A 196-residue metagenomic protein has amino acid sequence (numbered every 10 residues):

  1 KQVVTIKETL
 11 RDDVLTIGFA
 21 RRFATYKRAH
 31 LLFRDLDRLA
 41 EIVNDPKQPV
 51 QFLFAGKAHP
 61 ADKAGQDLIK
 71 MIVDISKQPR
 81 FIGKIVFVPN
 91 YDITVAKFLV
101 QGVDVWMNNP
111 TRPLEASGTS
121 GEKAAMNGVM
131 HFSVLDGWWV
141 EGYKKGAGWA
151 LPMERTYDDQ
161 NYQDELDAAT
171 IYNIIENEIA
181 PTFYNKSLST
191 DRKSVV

Functional and structural regions predicted by a protein language model:
K1-T16, V43-K47: Nucleotide-sugar donor-binding and catalytic loop/hinge architecture of NDP-sugar-dependent glycosyltransferases
R11-V14, A20, P49, I75-K77 (+2 more regions): Gly/Pro-rich turn-and-neighbor structural signature
D12-K27, L32: Conserved donor-binding/catalytic core segment of Leloir-type glycosyltransferases
F19-A24, G56-H59, P89-I93, P110-P113 (+1 more regions): Short, flexible loop/turn elements at secondary-structure junctions
A29-P46: Short hydrophobic signal-anchor/transmembrane segments that target glycosyltransferases and glycosylation machinery
E41, Q48, V100-K193: Catalytic binding pocket for nucleotide-activated donors in carbohydrate/polymer assembly enzymes
V43, F54-K97, V103: Nucleotide-activated donor-binding/catalytic signature segment of Leloir-type glycosyltransferases, i.e., the conserved
